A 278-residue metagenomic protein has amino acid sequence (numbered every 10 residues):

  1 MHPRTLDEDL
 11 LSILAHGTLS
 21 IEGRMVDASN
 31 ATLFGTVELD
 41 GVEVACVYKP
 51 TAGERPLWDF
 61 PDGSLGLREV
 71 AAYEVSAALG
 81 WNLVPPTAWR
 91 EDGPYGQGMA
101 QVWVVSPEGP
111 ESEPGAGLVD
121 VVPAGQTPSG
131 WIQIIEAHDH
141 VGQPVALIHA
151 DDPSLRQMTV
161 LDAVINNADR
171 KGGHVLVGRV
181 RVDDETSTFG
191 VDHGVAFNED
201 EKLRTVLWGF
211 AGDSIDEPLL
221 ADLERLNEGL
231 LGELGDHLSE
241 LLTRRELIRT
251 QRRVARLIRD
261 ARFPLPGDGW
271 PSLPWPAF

Functional and structural regions predicted by a protein language model:
M1-H16: Juxta-kinase regulatory segment immediately upstream of eukaryotic protein kinase catalytic domains
T5-D9, P123, T127, L265 (+1 more regions): Serine/threonine-rich low-complexity intrinsically disordered regions
D7-D9, D27, D40, D59-D62 (+14 more regions): Acidic-enriched, low-complexity/disordered segments with a strong bias for Aspartate over Glutamate
I13-D139, L161-A168, R179, V191: Conserved ATP-binding subdomain of kinase catalytic cores across diverse folds
P61, R179-F278: C-terminal catalytic region of ATP-dependent kinase domains
W81, I134-K202, T250: Conserved kinase catalytic-core segment
G98-V164, G209-D213, E217, A221-I248: ATP-dependent phospho-/nucleotidyl transfer catalytic cores
